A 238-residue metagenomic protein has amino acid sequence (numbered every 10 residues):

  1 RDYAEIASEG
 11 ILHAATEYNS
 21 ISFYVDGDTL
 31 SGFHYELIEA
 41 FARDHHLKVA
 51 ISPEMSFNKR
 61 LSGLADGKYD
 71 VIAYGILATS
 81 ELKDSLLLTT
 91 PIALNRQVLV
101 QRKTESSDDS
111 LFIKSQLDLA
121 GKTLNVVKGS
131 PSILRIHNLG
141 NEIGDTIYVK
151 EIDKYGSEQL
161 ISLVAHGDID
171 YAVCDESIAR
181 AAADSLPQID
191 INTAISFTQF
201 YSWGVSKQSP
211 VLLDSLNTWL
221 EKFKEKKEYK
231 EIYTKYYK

Functional and structural regions predicted by a protein language model:
R1-D84, V149-K154: Extracytoplasmic small-molecule ligand-binding "clamshell" domains of the periplasmic binding protein/Venus flytrap
L12-E17, V100, T123-V127, A172 (+1 more regions): Short, well-ordered beta-strand segments
Y18-N19, P91-Q101, S106, D153 (+3 more regions): Periplasmic-binding protein-like
F41, L64-A65, L99, L119 (+3 more regions): Hydrophobic residues within well-ordered alpha-helices
N58, S62-A65, A73-S85, R135-E142 (+1 more regions): A ligand-binding cleft/hinge motif common to bilobed small-molecule-binding domains
K103-L124: Flexible hinge/capping segments at coil-to-helix
G129-I152, P187, I191-N192, F223-K238: Ligand-binding clefts/hinges and TM-proximal coupling segments of bilobed small-molecule sensing domains
